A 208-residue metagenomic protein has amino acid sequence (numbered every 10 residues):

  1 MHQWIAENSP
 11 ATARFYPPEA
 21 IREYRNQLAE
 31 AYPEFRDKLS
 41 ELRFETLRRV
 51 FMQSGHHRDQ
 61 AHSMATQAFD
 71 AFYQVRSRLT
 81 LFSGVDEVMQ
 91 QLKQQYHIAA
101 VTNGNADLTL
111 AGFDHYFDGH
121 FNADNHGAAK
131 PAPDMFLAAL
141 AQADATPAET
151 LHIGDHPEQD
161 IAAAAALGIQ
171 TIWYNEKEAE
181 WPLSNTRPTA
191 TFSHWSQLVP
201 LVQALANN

Functional and structural regions predicted by a protein language model:
M1-S83: N-terminal helical cap/lid subdomain that shapes the substrate entry/recognition surface in HAD-like hydrolases
P10, A61, D86-N208: Asp-based, Mg2+/Mn2+-dependent phosphohydrolase catalytic module
